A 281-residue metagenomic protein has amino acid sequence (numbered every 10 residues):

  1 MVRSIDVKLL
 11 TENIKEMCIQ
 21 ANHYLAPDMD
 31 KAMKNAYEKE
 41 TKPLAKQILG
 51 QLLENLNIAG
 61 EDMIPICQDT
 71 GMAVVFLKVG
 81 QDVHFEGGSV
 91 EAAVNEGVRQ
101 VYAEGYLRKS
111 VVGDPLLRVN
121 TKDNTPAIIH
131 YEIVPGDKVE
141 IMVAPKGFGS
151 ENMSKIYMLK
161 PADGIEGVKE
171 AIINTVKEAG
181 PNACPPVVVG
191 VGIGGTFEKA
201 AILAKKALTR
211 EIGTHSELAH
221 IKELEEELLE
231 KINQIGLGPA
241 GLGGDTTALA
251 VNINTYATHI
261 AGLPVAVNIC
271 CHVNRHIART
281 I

Functional and structural regions predicted by a protein language model:
M1-I281: Non-transmembrane, aqueous-exposed alpha-helical and coiled segments at domain scale
